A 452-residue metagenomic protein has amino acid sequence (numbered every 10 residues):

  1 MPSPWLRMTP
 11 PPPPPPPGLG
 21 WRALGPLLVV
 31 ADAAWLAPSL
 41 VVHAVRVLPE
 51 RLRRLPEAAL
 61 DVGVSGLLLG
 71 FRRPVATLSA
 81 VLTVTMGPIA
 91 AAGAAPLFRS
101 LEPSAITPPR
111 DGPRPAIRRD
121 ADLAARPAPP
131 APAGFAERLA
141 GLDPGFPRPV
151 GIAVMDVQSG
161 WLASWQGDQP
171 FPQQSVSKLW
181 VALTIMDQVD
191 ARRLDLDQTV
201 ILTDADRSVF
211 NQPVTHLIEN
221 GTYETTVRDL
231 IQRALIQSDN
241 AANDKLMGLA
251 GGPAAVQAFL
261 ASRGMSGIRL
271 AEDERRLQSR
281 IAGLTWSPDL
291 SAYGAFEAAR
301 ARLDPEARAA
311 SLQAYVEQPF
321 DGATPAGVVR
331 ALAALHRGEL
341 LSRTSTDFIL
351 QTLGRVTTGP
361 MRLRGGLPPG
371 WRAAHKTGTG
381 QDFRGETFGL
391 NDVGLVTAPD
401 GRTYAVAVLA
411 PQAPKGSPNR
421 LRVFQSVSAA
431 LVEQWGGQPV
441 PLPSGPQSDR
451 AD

Functional and structural regions predicted by a protein language model:
P2-A140, P253, Q313, E317-T324 (+1 more regions): Structured C-terminal helix/loop/strand segments within mature extracytoplasmic catalytic/sensor domains
R7, D61, L68-R72, L78-T285 (+1 more regions): Active-site-adjacent loops and short helices of periplasmic peptidoglycan-processing enzymes
W161, E219, A310-Q313, V408-L409: A short small-residue
A205-R207, L217-I218, I231-Q232, A299-R300 (+3 more regions): Short, flexible segments with low predicted structural confidence
P213-V214, S262-R263, E274-R275, P288-D289 (+4 more regions): Short alpha-helix boundary/capping motifs
G221-T226, A271, L284, A298 (+3 more regions): Short alpha-helical linear motifs
D239-G248, R269-E274, D289-E306, E386-T397 (+2 more regions): Short, highly charged low-complexity linear segments
G267-T344: Active-site-proximal helix/loop microenvironment of the serine DD-peptidase/beta-lactamase transpeptidase fold
